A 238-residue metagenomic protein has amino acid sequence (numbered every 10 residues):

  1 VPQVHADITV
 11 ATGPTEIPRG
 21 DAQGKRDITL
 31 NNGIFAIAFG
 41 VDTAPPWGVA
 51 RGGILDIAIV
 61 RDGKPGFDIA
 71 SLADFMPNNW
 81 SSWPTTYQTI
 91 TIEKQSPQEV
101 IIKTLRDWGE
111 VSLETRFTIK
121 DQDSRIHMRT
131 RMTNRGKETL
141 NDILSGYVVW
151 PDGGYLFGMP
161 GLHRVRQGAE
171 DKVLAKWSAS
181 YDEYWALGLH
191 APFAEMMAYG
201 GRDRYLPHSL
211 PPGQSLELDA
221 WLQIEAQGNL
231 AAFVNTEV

Functional and structural regions predicted by a protein language model:
P2-P18, A22-N31, D42-A44, V60-K64 (+2 more regions): Beta-strand-rich recognition/accessory modules
A22, A70-I126, R135, M197-R202: Extended, loop-rich substrate-binding clefts of extracytoplasmic carbohydrate-active enzymes
G24, G33, G48, Q98-V100 (+4 more regions): Residues at beta-strand starts and edge strands
F35-A38, A44-A50, K137-L140: Primarily extracytoplasmic ectodomains and periplasmic/lumenal surface modules that are beta-strand-rich
A44-P46, G109, T133: Short, surface-exposed beta-strand-loop junctions and turns on beta-sheet-rich folds
I57-G63, T130-R131: Soluble extramembrane regions of membrane proteins in the secretory/endomembrane system
T104-R106, F117, T130-N134, G213-G228: Short, hydrophobic/aromatic-enriched beta-strand segments in well-ordered soluble domains
Q122-G161: Acidic (Asp/Glu-rich), glycine- and aromatic
